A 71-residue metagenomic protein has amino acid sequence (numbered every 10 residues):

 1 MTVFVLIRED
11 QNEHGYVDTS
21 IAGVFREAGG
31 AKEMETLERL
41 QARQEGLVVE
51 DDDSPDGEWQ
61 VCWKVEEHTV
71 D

Functional and structural regions predicted by a protein language model:
M1-T2, E66: Acidic/polar low-complexity segments and flexible, solvent-exposed patches
V3-D10: A short beta-strand micro-motif
N12-V17, D71: Short, surface-exposed beta-strand/loop "edge" segments at domain boundaries and coil↔beta transitions
V17-G29: A short, exposed loop/beta-hairpin motif centered on an aromatic-Gly-Thr core
G29-T36: Short amphipathic alpha-helices within nucleic acid-binding modules
L37-D71: Short, mixed-charge low-complexity intrinsically disordered segments
